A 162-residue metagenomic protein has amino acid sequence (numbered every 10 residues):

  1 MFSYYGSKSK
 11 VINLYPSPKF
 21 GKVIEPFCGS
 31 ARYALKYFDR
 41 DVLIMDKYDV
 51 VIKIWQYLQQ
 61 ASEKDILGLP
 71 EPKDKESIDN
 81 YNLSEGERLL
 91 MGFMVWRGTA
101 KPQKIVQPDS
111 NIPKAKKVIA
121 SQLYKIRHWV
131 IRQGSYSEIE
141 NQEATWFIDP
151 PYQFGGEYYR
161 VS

Functional and structural regions predicted by a protein language model:
M1-L35: S-adenosyl-L-methionine
M1-Y5, K22-V23, D109-S110, Y124-V130 (+1 more regions): Short, flexible loop segments at the rims of nucleotide/cofactor-binding pockets, characterized by
G21, V42, T145: Hydrophobic "anchor" residues on beta-strands that sit immediately upstream of conserved functional sites
F27, Y48, P151: Anionic group-transfer/hydrolysis microenvironments
A34-Y37, I54-Q56, G156-Y159: A short acidic (Asp/Glu
R40-R132, S137: Class I S-adenosyl-L-methionine-dependent methyltransferase module
E138-Q142: Short conserved loop adjoining the S-adenosyl-L-methionine
A144-S162: Conserved acidic-Pro-Pro-aromatic motif
